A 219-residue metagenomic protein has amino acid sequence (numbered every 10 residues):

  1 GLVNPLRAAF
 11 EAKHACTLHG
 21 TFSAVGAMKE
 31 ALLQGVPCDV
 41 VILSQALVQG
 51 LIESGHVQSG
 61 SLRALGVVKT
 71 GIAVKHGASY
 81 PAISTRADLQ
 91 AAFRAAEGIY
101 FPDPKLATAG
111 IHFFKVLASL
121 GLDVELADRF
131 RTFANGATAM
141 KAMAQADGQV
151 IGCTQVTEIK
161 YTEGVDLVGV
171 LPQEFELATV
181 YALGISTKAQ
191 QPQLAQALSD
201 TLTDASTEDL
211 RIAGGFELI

Functional and structural regions predicted by a protein language model:
G1-A15, H19-T21, G26, E30-V36 (+3 more regions): Exported/periplasmic ABC-transporter solute-binding proteins
